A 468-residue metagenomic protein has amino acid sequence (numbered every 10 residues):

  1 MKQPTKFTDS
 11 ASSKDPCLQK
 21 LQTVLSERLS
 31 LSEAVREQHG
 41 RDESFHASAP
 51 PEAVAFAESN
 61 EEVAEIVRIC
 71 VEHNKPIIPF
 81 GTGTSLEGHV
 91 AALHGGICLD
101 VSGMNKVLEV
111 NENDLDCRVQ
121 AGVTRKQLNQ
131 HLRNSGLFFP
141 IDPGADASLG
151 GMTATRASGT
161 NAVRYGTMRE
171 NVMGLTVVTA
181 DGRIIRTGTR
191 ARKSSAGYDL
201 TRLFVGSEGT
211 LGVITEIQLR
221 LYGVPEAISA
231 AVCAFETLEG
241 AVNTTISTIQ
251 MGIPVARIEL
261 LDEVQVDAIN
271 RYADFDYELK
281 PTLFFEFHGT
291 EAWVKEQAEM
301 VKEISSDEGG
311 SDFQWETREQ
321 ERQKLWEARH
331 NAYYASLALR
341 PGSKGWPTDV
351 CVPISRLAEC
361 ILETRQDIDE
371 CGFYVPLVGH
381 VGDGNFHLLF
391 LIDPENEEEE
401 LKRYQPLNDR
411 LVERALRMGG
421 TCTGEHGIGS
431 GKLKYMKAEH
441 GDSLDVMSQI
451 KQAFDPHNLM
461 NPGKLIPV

Functional and structural regions predicted by a protein language model:
M1-R68, T84-L115, Q265-A273, E319-P347 (+1 more regions): N-terminal flexible segment immediately upstream of the FAD-binding catalytic core in FAD-dependent oxidoreductases
L31-H39, Y222-G223, S229, A234 (+4 more regions): C-terminal substrate-recognition/cap domain of FAD-linked oxidoreductases
K106-E259: FAD-binding subdomain of flavoenzyme oxidoreductases
R183, K432-V468: Activity-critical C-terminal alpha-helical subdomain
H380, T421-I428, P462-G463: Short acidic/histidine-rich active-site segments
